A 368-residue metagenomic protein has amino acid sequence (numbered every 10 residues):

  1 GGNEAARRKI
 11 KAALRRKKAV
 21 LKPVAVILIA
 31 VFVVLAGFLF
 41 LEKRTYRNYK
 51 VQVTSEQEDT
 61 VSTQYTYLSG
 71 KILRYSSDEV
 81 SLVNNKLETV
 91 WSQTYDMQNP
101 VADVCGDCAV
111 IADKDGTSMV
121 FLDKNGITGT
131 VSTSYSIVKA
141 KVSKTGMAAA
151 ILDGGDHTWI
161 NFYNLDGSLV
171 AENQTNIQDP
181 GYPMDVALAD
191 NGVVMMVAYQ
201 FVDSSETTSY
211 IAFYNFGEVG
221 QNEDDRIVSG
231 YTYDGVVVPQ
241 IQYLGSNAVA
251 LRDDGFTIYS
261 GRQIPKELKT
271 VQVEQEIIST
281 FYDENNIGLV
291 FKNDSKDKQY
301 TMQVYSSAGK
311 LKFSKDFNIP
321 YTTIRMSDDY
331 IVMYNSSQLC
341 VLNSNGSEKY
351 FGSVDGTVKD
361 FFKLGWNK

Functional and structural regions predicted by a protein language model:
G1-L21: N-terminal Lys/Arg-rich, disordered targeting/topogenic segments
R44-V61, N84, E88-M97, I127-T133 (+6 more regions): Aromatic (tryptophan-biased) beta-strands that constitute blades/sheets of beta-rich domains
E58-Y67, D96-D107, Y135-G146, Q178-L188 (+4 more regions): Repeated scaffold domains used in trafficking and secretory/extracellular systems, primarily beta-propellers
G70, R74-S77, C105-T117, G146-W159 (+4 more regions): Beta-strand C-termini and the immediately following turn/loop, strongest in propeller blades
E79-S81, T117-F121, D156-F162, D203-N215 (+3 more regions): Structural motif
V90-K144, E267-V271, I278-V304: Structured, soluble extracytoplasmic/luminal domains of envelope-associated proteins
P100-F201: Non-cytosolic head/periplasmic domains of membrane-anchored proteins
W159-L251: Solenoidal tandem-repeat scaffolds enriched in leucines and small polar residues
